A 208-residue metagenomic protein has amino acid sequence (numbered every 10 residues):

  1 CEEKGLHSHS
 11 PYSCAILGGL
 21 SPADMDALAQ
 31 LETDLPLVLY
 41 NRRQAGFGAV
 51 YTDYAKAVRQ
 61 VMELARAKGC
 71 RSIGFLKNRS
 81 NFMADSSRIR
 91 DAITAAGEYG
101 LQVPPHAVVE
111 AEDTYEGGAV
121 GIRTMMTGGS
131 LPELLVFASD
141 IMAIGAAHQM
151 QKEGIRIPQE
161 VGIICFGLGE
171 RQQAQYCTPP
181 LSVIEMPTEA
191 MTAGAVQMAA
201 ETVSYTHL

Functional and structural regions predicted by a protein language model:
C1-E3, V50-Q60, L76-G121, V136-I144 (+2 more regions): Hinge/beta->alpha junction and helix N-cap segments in small-molecule ligand-binding domains
C1-E63, T127: Alpha-helical recognition/docking segments in bacterial nutrient-uptake and carbohydrate-utilization systems
S13, R71-S72, E133: Short acidic/polar active-site loop segments enriched in Thr and Asp
D26-L31, D91, G145-Q149: A short acidic, amphipathic alpha-helical/loop segment
L64, A95-E98, T124-M125, Q149: A generic secondary-structure signal
L64-I73: Glycine-rich phosphate/diphosphate-binding loops that line cofactor/substrate pockets in enzymes
R123-L208: Flexible loop/turn connectors
